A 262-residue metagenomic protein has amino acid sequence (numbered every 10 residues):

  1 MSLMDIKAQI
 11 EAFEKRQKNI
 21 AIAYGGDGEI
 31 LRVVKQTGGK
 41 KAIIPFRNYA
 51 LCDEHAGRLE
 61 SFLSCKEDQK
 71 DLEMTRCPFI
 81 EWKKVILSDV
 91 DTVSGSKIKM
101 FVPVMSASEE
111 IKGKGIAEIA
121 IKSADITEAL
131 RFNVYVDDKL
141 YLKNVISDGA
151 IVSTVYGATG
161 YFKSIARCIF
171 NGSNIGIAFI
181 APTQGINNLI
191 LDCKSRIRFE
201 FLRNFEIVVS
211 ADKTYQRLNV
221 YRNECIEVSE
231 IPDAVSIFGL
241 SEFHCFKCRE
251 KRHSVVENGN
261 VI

Functional and structural regions predicted by a protein language model:
A8-N19: Short acidic low-complexity segments
Q9, R32-Q36: A short acidic, amphipathic alpha-helical/loop segment
A23-D27: N-terminal glycine-rich "phosphate-gripper" loop used for MgATP/nucleotide binding and carboxylate activation
G28-V33, T159-K163: Short glycine/serine/threonine-rich phosphate/pyrophosphate-binding segments that cradle anionic phosphate groups
Y49-D148: Catalytic core of DAGKc-family lipid kinases
A107, I121, I126, D137-Y141 (+1 more regions): ATP/nucleoside-binding phosphotransfer catalytic cores, i.e., glycine-rich phosphate-binding loops
L140-I186: Gly/Ser/Thr-rich active-site loops/lids in small-molecule metabolic enzymes that frequently grip phosphoryl groups
